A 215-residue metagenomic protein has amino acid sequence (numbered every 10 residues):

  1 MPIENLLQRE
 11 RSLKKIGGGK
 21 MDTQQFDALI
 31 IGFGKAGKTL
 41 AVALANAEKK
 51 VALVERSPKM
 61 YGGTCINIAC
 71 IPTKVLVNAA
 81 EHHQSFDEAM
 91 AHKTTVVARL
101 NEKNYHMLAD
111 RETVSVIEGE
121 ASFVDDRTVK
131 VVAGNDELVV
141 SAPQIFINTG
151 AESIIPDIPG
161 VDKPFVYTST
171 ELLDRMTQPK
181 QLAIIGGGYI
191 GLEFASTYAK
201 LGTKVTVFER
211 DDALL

Functional and structural regions predicted by a protein language model:
P2-I31, A43-N46, R56-S57, Y61-I68 (+2 more regions): FAD-binding core/adjacent interface of flavoenzyme oxidoreductases
Q25-L53, A183, I190-K200: N-terminal Rossmann-like FAD-binding beta1-loop-alpha1 element of flavoenzymes
G34, A69, T73, G188: Proline-glycine-enriched beta-turn/loop adjacent to the NAD(P) cofactor-binding site in Rossmann-like oxidoreductases
G37, S153-I154, G191, L214: Glycine-rich nucleotide phosphate-binding loop and flanking beta-alpha elements of Rossmann-like dinucleotide-binding
K50-E55, I147, T203-E209: Short beta-strand "acidic-cap" motif of Rossmann-like dinucleotide-binding folds
P72-T95: Glycine-rich active-site loop/strand segments that organize a redox cofactor
M90-N101, L215: Amphipathic, non-transmembrane alpha-helical scaffold segments
M176-R210, L214: Rossmann-like NAD(P)H-binding beta-loop-alpha module
